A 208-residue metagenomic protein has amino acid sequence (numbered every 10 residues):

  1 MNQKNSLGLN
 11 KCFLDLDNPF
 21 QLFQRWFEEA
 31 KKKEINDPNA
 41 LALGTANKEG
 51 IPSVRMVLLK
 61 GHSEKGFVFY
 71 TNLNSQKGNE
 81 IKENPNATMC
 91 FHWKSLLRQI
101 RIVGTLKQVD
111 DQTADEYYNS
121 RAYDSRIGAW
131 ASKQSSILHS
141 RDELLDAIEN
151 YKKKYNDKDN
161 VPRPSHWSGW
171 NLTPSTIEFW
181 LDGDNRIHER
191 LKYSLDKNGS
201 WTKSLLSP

Functional and structural regions predicted by a protein language model:
M1-P208: Binding-site signature for planar aromatic cofactors or substrates
